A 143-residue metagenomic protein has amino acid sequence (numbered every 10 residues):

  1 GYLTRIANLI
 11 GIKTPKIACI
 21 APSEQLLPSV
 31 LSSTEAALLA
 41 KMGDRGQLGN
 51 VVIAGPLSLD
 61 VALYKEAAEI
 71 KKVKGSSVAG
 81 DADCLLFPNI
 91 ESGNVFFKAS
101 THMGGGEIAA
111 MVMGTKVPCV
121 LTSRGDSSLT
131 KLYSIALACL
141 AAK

Functional and structural regions predicted by a protein language model:
G1, T34-A36, I70, H102-E107: Charged helix-capping and loop-helix junction motifs
G1-I12: Active-site glycine-rich loop that binds ribose-phosphate moieties when present
K13-A18, P118: Residues that mark the start of a beta-strand
C19, L86: Residue-level signature of catalytic and energy-coupling elements of molecular machines, predominantly ATP/GTP-dependent
P22-P28, S32-D83: Active-site rim loops that border cofactor/substrate pockets in soluble metabolic enzymes
V52-P56, P88, L121: General beta-strand structural signal in soluble alpha/beta enzymes
C84, E91-S92, F96-A99, G105-K143: C-terminal functional extensions of proteins
